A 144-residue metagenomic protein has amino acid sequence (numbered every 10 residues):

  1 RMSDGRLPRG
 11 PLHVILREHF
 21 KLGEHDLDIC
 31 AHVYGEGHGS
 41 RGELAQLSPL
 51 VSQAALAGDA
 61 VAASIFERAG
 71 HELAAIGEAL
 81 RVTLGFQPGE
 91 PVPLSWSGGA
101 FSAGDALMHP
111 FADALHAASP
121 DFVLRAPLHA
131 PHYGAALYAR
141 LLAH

Functional and structural regions predicted by a protein language model:
M2-H144: ATP-binding/phosphotransfer module of carbohydrate and carboxylate kinases, centering on a glycine-rich
